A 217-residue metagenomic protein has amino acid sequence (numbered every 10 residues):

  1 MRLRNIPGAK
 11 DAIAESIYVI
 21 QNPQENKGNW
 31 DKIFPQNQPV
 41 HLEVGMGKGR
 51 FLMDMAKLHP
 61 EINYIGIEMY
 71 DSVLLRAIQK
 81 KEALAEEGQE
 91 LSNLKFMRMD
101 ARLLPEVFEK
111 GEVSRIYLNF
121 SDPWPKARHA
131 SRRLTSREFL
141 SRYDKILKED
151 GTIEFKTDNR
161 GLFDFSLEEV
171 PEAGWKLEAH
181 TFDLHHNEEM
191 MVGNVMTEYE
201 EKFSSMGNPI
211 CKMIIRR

Functional and structural regions predicted by a protein language model:
M1-L42, R50-K57: S-adenosyl-L-methionine
G47: Conserved glycine-rich SAM-binding loop
Y70: Conserved SAM/SAH-binding beta-strand->alpha-helix loop
Q79-K110: S-adenosyl-L-methionine
E106-R115, F120: A short acidic, Gly/Pro-enriched loop at the edge of an enzyme's catalytic core that lines a small-molecule cofactor
T135-E149: A short glycine-rich, Lys/Arg-flanked "PGG" loop and its adjoining helix->strand segment in the class I
D150-T157: Conserved beta-strand signature within the Rossmann-like core of class I S-adenosyl-L-methionine
S166-E168, A173-R217: Class I S-adenosyl-L-methionine
